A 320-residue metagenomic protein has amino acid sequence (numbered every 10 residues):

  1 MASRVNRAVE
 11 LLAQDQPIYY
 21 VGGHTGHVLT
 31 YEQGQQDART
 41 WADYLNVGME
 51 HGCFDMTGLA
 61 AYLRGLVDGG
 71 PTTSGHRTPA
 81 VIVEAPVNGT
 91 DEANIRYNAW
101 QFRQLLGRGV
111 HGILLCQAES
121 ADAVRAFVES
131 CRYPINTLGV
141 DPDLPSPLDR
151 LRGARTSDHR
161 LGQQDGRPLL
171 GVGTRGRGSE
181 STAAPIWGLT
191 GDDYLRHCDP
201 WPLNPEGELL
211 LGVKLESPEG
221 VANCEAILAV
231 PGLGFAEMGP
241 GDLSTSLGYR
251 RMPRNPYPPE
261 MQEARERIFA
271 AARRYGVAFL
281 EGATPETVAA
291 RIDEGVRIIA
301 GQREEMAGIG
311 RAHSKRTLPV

Functional and structural regions predicted by a protein language model:
M1-V320: Expand to "…catalyze enediolate/carbanion chemistry for C-C bond making/breaking, isomerization, decarboxylation
